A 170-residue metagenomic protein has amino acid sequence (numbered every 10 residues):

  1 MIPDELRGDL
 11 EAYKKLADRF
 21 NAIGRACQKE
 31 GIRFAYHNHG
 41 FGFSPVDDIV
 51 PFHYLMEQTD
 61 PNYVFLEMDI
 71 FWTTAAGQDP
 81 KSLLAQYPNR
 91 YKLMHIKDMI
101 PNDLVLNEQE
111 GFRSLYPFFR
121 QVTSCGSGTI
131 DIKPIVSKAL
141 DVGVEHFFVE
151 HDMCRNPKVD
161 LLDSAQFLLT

Functional and structural regions predicted by a protein language model:
M1-L66, K158: Active-site acidic/histidine proton-transfer and metal-coordination neighborhood in alpha/beta enzyme cores
I49-M68, W72-T170: Histidine-acidic metal/acid-base catalytic patches
